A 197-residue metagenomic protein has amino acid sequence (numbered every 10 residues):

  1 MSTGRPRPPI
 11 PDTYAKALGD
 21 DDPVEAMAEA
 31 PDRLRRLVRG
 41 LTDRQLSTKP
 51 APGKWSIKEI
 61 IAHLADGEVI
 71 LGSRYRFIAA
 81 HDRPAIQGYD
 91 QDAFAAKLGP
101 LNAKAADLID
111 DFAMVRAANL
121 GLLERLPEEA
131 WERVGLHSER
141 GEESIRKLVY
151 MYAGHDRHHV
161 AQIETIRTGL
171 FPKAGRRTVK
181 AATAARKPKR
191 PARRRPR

Functional and structural regions predicted by a protein language model:
M1-T13, S47-D92, L120-G121, E128 (+2 more regions): Short, contiguous alpha-helical
P9-E25: Short, charged, low-complexity loops and linkers
Y14-G19, A96-A106, E143, K147: Short coil/turn segments at secondary-structure junctions
D20-P31, K54-I61, A105-I109, R146-V149: Amphipathic, non-membrane alpha-helical segments in soluble helical-bundle scaffolds
E25-L37, A93-E132, Y152: Acidic/histidine-rich alpha-helical segments that form the ligand environment of transition-metal centers
E29-W55: A glycine-rich, hydrophobic loop/mini-helix early in the fold
R194-R197: Short, intrinsically disordered, low-complexity terminal/loop segments
